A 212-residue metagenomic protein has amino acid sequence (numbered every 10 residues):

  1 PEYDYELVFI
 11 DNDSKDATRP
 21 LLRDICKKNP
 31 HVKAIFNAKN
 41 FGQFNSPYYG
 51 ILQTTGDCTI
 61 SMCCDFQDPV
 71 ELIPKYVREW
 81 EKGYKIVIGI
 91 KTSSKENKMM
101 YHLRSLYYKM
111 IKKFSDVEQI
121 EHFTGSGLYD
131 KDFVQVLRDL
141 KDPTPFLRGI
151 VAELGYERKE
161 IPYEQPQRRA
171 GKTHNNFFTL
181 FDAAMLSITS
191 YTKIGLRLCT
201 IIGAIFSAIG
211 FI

Functional and structural regions predicted by a protein language model:
E2, F146-I212: Hydrophobic helical membrane-anchoring modules
E2-D4, K28-H31, G83, G155: A generic structural signal for alpha->beta connector loops
Y5-V8, R19-Q53: Conserved donor nucleotide-binding strand/loop of the catalytic core
D11-P20, F66-Q67: A conserved acidic beta->alpha catalytic loop
A34, I86, R158-E160: Conserved beta-strand scaffold positions in the cores of enzyme catalytic domains, especially in NTP/NDP-utilizing
N37-K39, Q43-Q53, C58, V70-P145 (+2 more regions): Acceptor/aglycone-binding surface of glycosyltransferases and processive sugar-polymer synthases
K39, C64-F66, Y163: Short, conserved catalytic or interaction motifs in soluble domains
